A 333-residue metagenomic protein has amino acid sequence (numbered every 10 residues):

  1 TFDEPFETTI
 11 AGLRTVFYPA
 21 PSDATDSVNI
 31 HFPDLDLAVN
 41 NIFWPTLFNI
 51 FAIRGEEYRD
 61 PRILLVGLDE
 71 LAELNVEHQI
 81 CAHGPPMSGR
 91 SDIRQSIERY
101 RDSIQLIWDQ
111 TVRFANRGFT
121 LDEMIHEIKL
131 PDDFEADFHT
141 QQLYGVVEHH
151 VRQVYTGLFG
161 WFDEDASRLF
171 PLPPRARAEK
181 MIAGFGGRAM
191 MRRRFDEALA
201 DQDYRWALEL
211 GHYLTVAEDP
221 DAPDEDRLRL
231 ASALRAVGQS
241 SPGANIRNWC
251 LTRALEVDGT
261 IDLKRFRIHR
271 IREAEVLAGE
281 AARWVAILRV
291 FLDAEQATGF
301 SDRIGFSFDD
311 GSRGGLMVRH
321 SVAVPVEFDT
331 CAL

Functional and structural regions predicted by a protein language model:
T1: Acidic/polar short surface loop at catalytic or gating sites that assists cofactor/ion binding and chemistry
P5, G12-V16, A297-G305: Short, hydrophobic/aromatic-rich segments at coil-to-beta transitions
P5-E7, R14-R117: Metallo-beta-lactamase
G12, D36, D309-R313: Glycine-centered tight beta-turn/hairpin loop motif at sheet-sheet or coil-to-beta transitions
L74-H83, L121-E123, I246, D258-G259: Short, compositionally biased low-complexity segments
I93-R94, E98-R99, W108-A217, D221-D226 (+2 more regions): Hard-cation-handling environments
M190, R194-E209, Y213-D219, D226-R227 (+1 more regions): Feature captures hydrophobic
